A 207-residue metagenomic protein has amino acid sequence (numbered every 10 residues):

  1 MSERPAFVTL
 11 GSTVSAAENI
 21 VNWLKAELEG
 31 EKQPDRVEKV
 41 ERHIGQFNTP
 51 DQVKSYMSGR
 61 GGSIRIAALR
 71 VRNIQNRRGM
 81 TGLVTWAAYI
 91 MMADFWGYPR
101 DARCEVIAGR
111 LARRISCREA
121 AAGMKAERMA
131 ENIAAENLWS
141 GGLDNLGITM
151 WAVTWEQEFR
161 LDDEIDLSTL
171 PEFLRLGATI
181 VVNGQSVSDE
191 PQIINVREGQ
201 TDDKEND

Functional and structural regions predicted by a protein language model:
M1-Q75, R114, R118, A178-D207: Small/polar-rich, solvent-exposed N-terminal microdomains that initiate assembly or binding
E3, S12, A17, G79-L83 (+1 more regions): Extracellular/virion structural assembly segments
V53-K54, R72-R78, N137-N145: Catalytic micro-motifs at enzyme active sites that drive phosphoryl/nucleotidyl and oxygen chemistry
G59-R60, A102-S168, V181: Acidic-leaning, charged glycine-interspersed low-complexity segments
I74, D94-Y98, L161-I165: Residue-level signal for secondary-structure boundary sites
M80-W96, G147-R160: Oligomerization/assembly interface segments of phage tail-like spikes and tubes
T81, R103-V106, L167-Q185, P191-R197: Short intrinsically disordered coil segments
